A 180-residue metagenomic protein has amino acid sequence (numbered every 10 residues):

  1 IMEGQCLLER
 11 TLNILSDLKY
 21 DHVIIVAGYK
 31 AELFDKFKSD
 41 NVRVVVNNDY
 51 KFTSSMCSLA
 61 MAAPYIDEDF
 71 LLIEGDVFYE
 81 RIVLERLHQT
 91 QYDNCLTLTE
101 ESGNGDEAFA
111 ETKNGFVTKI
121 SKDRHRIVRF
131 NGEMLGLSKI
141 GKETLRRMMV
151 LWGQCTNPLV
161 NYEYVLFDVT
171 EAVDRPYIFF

Functional and structural regions predicted by a protein language model:
I1-A31: N-terminal glycine-rich phosphate-binding loop and ensuing alpha1 helix
D21-V23, D69, D93, R175-P176: Residues at the starts of beta-strands that form the adenosine-phosphate
I24, R43-V45, I178-F180: General small-molecule cofactor/ligand-binding pocket signal
F34-K113: Conserved beta-loop-beta/alpha segment of the NTase-like Rossmann-fold superfamily that binds/positions NTPs
L71, S138, L159: Residues that recognize and position ribonucleotide moieties
E80-T156: Conserved core of the sugar-phosphate nucleotidyltransferase
C155-E163, F180: An accessory alpha-helical subdomain
F167-F180: Catalytic donor-sugar/metal-binding loop of nucleotide-sugar-dependent glycosyltransferases
